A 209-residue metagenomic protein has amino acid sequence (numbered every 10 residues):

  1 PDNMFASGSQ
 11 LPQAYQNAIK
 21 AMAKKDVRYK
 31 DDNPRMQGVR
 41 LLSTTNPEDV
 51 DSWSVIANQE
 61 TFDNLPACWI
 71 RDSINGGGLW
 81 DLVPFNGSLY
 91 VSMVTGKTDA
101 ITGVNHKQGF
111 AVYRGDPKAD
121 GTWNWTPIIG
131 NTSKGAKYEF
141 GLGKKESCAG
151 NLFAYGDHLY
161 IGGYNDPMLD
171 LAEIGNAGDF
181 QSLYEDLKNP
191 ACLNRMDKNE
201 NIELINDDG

Functional and structural regions predicted by a protein language model:
N3-G77, P84, S88, K97-G209: Trp- and S/T/G-rich repeat-edge/linker motifs of beta-rich repeat architectures
